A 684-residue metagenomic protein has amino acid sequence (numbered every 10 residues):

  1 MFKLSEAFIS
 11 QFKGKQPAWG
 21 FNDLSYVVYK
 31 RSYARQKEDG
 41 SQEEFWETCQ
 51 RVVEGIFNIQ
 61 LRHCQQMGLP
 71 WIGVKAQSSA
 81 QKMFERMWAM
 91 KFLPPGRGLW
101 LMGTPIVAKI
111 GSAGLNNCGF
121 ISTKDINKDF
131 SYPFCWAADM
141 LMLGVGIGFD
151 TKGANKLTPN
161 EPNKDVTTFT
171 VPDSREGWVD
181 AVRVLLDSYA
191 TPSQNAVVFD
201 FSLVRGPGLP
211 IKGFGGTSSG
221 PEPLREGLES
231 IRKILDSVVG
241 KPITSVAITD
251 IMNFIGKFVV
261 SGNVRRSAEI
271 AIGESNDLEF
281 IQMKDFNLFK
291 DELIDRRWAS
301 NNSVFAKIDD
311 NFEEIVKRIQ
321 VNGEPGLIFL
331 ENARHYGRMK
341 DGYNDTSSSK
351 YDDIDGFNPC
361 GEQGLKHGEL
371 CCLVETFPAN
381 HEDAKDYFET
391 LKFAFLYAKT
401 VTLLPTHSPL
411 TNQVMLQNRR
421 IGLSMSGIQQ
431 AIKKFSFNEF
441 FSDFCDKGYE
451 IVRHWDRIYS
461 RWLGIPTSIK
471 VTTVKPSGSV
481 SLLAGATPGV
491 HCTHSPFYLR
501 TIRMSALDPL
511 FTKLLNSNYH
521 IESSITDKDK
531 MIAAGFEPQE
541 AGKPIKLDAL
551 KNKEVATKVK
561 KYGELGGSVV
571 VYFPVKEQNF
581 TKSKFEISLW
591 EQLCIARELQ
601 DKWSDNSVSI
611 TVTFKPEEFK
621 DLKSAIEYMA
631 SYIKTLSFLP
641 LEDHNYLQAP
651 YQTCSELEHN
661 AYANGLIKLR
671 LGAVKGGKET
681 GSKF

Functional and structural regions predicted by a protein language model:
M1-F684: Extended catalytic cores of very large enzyme megasubunits
